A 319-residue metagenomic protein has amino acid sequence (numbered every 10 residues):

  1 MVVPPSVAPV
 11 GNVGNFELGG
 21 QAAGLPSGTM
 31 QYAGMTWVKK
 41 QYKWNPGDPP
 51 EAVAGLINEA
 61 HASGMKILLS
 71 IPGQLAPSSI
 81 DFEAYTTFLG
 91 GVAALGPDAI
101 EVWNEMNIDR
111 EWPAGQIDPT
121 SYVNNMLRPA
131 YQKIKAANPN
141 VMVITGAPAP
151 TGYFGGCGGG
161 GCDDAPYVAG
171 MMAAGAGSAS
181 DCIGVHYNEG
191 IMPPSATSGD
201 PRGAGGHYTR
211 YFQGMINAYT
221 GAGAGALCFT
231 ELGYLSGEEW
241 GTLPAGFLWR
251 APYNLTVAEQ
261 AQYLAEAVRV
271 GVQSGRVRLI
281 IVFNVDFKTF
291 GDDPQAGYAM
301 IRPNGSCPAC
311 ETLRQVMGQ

Functional and structural regions predicted by a protein language model:
V3-N45: Boundary/entry segment of secreted carbohydrate-active catalytic domains
P9, Q21, M30, M106 (+3 more regions): Aromatic-rich peripheral "rim/lid" segments of glycoside hydrolase catalytic domains that contact and position glycan
G20-Y32, A52-V53, I80-V92, G160-A174 (+1 more regions): Short, acidic/polar
G28-Q31, M35-D98, R110, A114-G146 (+2 more regions): Aromatic-lined substrate-binding rim segments of carbohydrate-active enzymes
P50, A54-N58, G184-F247, V268-V277 (+2 more regions): Glycoside hydrolase catalytic-domain groove-lining segments
A60-G64, A94-G96, P129-V141, A174-A179 (+3 more regions): A structural motif corresponding to the C-terminal end of an alpha-helix and its immediate exit/capping segment
F88-T120, M142-G152, S178-P194, F229-L232 (+1 more regions): Active-site groove signature of glycoside hydrolases
L127-V168, Y211-F212, I216-G237, R276-F287: Aromatic-lined carbohydrate-recognition surfaces of secreted/lumenal glycan-active proteins
